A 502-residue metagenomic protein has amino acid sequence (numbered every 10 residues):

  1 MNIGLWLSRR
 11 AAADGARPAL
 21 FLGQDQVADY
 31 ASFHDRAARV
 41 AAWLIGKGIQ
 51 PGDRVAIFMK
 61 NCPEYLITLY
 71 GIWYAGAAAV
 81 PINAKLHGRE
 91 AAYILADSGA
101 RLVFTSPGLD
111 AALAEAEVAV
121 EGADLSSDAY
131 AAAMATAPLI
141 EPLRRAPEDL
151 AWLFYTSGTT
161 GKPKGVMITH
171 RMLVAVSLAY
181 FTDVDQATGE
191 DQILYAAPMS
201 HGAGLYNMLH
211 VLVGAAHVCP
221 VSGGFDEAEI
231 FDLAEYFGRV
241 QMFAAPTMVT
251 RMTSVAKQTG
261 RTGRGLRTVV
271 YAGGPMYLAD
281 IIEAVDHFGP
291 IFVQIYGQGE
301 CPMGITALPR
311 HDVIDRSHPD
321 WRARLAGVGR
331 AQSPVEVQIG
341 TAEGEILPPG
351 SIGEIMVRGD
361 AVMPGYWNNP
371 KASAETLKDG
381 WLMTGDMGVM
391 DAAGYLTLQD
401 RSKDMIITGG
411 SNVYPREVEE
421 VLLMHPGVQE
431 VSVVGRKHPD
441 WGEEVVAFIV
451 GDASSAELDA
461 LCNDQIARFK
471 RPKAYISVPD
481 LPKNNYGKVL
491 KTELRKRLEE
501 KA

Functional and structural regions predicted by a protein language model:
S8, A16-C62, L66-Y70, H87-A92: Conserved AMP-binding/adenylate-forming core of the ANL superfamily
G15-A16, A137-Y155, K162, D185-Q192 (+1 more regions): Conserved pre-ATP/AMP-binding loop-to-beta segment of ANL
V27-A31, A151-L178: Conserved AMP-binding A3 loop
H34-A42, P147, V166-T188, A196 (+3 more regions): Conserved structural elements of the adenylate-forming
L86, V103, M242, G359 (+5 more regions): AMP-binding/adenylate-forming catalytic core of the ANL superfamily
G108-P147: ANL superfamily adenylate-forming
V174-Q192, G202-V240, V255: Conserved AMP-binding/adenylation subdomain of ANL enzymes
R239-A244, S254-R322, E336: Gly/Ser/Thr-rich phosphate-binding loop
